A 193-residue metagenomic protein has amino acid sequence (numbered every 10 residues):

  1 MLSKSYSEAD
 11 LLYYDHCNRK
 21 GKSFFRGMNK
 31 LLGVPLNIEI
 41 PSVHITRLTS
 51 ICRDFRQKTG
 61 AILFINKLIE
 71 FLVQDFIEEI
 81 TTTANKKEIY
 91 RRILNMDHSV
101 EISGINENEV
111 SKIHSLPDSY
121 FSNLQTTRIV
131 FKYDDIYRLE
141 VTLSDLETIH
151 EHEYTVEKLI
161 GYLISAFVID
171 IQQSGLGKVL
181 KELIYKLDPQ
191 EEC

Functional and structural regions predicted by a protein language model:
M1-C193: A detector of short terminal or domain-flanking linear segments
